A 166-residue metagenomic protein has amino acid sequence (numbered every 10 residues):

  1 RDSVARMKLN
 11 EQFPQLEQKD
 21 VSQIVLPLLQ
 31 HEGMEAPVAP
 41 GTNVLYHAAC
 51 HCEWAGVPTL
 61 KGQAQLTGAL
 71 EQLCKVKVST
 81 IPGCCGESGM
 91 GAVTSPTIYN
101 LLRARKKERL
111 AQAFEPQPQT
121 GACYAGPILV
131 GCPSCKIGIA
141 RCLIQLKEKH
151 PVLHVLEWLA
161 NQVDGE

Functional and structural regions predicted by a protein language model:
R1-E166: Iron-sulfur cluster-binding electron-transfer modules in prokaryotic oxidoreductases
